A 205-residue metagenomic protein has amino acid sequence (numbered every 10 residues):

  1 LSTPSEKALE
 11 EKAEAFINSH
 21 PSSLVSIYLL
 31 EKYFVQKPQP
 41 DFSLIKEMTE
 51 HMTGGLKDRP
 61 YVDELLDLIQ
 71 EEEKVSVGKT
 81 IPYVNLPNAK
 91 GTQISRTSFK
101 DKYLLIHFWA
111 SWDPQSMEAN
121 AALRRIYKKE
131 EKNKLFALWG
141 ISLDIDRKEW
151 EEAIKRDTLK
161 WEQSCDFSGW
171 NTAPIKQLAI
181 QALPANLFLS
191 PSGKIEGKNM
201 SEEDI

Functional and structural regions predicted by a protein language model:
L1-I94, D101, E118, K129-K132: Oxidative protein folding and maturation machinery
I94-S95, E196: Generic structural signal for well-ordered beta-strand positions
K100-D101, F108-K128: Conserved redox-active cysteine motifs that mediate thiol-disulfide chemistry, especially di-cysteine Cys-X(1-2)-Cys
Y103-L104, P184: Alpha/beta-hydrolase fold active-site loops
L105-I106, L138: Hydrophobic beta-strand anchors of alpha/beta hydrolase catalytic cores
S116, I126, I141, T172 (+1 more regions): C-terminal structured domains
E131-W170, I180-L183: Conserved segment of the thioredoxin-like fold in thiol-based oxidoreductases
L159, D166-I205: Thiol/disulfide oxidoreductase modules built on the thioredoxin-like
